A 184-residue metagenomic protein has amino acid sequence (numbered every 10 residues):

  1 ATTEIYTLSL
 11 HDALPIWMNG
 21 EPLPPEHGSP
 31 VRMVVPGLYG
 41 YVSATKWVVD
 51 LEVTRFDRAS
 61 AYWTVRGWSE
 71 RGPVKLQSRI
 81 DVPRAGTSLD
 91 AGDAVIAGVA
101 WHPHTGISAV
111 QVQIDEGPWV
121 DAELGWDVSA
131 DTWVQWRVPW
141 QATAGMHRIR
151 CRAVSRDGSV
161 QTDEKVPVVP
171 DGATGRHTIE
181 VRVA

Functional and structural regions predicted by a protein language model:
A1-T7: Short, exposed "boundary/linker" segments that immediately precede the start of a downstream structural module
L8-A184: Extended, aromatic/histidine-rich regions of cofactor-dependent oxidoreductases associated with respiratory
